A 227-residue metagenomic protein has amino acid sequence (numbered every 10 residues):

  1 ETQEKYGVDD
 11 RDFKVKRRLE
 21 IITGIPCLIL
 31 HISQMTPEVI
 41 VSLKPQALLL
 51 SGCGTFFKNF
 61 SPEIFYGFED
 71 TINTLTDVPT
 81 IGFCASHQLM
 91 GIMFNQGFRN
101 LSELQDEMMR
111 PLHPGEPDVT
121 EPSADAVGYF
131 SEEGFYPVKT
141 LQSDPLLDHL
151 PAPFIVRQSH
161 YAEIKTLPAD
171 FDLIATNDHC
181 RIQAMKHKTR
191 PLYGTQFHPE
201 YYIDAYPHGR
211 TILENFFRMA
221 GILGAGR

Functional and structural regions predicted by a protein language model:
E1-G24: Short, charged N-terminal beta->alpha structural module
E1-T2, L50-G54, Y161, F197-P199: Glycine-rich His-Gly loop
T2-D10, F60-I64, P207-H208: Short, flexible/disordered intra-domain loops and linkers
E4, Q196-R227: Acyltransferase
R17-F83, Q88-N95: Flexible gly/pro-rich beta->alpha loop and the following alpha-helix that scaffold active-site loops
L28-L30, L49, I81, R99 (+3 more regions): Hydrophobic/aromatic beta-strand patches that form the interior of the parallel beta-sheet core in alpha/beta enzyme
P62-D70, N177, R210-E214: Charged helix-capping and loop-helix junction motifs
F94-K188, F197-Y202: Pocket-forming structural segment of enzyme catalytic cores
